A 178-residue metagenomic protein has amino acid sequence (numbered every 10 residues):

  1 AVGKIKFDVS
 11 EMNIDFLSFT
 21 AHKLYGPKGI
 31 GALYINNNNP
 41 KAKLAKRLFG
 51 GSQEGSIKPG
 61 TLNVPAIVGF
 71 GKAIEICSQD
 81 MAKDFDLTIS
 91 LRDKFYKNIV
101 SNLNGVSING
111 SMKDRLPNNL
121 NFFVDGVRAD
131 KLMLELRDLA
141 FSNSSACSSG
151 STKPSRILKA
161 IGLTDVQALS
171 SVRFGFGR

Functional and structural regions predicted by a protein language model:
A1-R178: Pyridoxal 5′-phosphate
